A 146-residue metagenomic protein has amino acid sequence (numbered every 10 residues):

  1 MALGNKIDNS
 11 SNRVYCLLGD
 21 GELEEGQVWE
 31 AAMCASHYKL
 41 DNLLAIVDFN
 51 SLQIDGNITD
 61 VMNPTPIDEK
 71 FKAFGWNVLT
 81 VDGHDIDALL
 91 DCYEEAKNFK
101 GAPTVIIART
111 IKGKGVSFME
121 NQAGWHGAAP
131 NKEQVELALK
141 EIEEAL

Functional and structural regions predicted by a protein language model:
M1-L146: Glycine-rich ThDP/TPP pyrophosphate-binding loop and its adjacent helix/strand module within ThDP-dependent enzymes
